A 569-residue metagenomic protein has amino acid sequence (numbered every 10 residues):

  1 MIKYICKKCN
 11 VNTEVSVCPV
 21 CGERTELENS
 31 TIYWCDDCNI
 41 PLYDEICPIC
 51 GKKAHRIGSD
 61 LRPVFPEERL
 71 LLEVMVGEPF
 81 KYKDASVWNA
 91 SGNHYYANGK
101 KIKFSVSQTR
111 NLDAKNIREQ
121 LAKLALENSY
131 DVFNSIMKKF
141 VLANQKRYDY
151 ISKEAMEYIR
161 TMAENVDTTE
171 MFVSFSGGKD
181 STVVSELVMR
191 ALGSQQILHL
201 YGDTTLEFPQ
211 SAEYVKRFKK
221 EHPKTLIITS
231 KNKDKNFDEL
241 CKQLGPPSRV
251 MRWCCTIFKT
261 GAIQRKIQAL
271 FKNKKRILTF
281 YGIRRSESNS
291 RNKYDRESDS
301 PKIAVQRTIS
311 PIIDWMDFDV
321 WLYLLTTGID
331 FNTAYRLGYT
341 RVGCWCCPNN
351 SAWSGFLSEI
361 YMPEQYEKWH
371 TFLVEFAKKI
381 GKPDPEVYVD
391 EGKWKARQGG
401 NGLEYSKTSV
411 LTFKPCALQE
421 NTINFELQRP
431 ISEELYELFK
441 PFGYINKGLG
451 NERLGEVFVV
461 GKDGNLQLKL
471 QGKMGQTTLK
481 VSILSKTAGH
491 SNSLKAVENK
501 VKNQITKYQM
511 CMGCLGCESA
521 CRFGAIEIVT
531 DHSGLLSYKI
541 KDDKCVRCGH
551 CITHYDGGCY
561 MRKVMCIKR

Functional and structural regions predicted by a protein language model:
M1-S174, K179-I505, T530-Y538, T553 (+2 more regions): Nucleotide-activated chemistry modules centered on ATP-dependent adenylation/adenylyltransferase
T340-S354, Q509-F523, D543-G557: Local cysteine-cluster metal-coordination motifs and their immediate loop/turn environment, predominantly Fe-S cluster
I526-E527: Short amphipathic beta-strand segments in non-cytosolic proteins
